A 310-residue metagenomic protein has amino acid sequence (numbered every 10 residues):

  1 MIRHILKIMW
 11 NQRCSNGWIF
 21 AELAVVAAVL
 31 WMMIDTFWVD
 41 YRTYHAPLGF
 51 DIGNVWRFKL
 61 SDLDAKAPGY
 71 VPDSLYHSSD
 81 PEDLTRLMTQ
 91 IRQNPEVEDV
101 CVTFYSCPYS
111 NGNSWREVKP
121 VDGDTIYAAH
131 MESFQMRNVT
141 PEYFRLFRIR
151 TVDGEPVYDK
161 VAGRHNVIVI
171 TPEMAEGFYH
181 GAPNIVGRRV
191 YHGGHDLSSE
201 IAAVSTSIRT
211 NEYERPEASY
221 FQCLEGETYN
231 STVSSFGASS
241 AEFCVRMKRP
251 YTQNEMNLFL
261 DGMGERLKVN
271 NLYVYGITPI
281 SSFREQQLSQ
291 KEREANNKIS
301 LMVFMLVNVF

Functional and structural regions predicted by a protein language model:
M1-W10, L87: A short amphipathic helical element positioned immediately N-terminal to and/or at the very start of a transmembrane
I2-L6, G17, N296-M302: Alpha-helical membrane-protein architecture signal
Q12, I91-P95, A182, L267: Acidic-histidine catalytic/liganding microenvironments
R13-R42, F50: Short, strongly hydrophobic transmembrane alpha-helices
T36-G123, H130: Membrane-proximal extracellular/periplasmic loop immediately following the first transmembrane helix
D40, F58, I91, V97-V100 (+6 more regions): Generic structural signal for small/hydrophobic residues in well-ordered secondary structure, especially within
S106-L288: Mid-to-C-terminal secondary-structure elements that act as membrane-proximal/extracytoplasmic interface segments
Q290-V309: N-terminal membrane-entry
